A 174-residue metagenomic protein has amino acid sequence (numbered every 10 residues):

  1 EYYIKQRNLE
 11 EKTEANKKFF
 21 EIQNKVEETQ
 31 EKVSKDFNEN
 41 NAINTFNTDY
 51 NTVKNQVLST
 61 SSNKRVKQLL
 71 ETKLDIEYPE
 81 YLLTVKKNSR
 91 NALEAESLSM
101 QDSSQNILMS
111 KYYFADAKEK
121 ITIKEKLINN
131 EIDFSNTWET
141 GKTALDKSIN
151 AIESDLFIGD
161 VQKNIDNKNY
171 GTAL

Functional and structural regions predicted by a protein language model:
E1-L174: Non-transmembrane, interaction-prone alpha-helical and coil segments associated with secretion and export
